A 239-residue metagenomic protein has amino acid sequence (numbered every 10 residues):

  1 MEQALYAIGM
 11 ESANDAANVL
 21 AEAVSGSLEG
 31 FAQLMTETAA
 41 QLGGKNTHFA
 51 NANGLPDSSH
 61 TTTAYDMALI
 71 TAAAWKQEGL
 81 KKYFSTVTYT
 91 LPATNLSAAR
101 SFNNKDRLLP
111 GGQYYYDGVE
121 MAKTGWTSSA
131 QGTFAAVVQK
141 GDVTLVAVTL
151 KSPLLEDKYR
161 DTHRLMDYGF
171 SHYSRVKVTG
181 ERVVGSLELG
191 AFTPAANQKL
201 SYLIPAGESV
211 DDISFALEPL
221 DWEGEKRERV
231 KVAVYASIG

Functional and structural regions predicted by a protein language model:
M1-Y65, L69-E78: Active-site-adjacent loops and short helices of periplasmic peptidoglycan-processing enzymes
G44-K45, S58-D66, T71-G239: Domain-terminus/edge residues, biased toward the C-terminal soluble/receptor-binding domains of extracytoplasmic
